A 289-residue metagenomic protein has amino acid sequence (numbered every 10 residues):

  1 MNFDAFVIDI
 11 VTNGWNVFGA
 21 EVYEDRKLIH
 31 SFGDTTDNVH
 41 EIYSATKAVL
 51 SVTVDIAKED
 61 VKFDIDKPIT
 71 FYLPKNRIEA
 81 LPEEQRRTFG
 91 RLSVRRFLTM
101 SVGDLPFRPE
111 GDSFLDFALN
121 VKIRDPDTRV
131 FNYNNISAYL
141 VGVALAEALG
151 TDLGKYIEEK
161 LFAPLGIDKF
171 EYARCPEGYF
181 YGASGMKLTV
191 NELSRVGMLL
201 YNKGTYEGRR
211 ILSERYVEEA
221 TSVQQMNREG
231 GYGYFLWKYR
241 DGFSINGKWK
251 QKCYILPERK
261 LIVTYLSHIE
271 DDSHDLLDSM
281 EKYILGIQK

Functional and structural regions predicted by a protein language model:
F3-T36, I65, C253-L256, K260-T264: A short, well-structured edge-of-sheet supersecondary motif
R26, E41-D66, V141-L145, V196: Active-site SXXK
I29-T36, D104-M186: Catalytic-site signature segments of enzymes, centered on catalytic residues
D55, T70, R95-T99, G142-A146 (+5 more regions): Non-transmembrane alpha-helical segments in soluble domains of secreted/periplasmic/extracellular proteins
D60-M100, A148-L188: Active-site helix/loop module of the DD-peptidase/beta-lactamase fold, centered on the serine-lysine SxxK catalytic
L140-A144, S184-T205, Q251-S267: Active-site-proximal alpha-helical segments within enzyme catalytic domains
R215-L266, E270: Active-site Gly/Thr loop motif
D275-K289: Short, gly/Ser/Thr-rich active-site loops of penicillin-recognizing serine hydrolases
